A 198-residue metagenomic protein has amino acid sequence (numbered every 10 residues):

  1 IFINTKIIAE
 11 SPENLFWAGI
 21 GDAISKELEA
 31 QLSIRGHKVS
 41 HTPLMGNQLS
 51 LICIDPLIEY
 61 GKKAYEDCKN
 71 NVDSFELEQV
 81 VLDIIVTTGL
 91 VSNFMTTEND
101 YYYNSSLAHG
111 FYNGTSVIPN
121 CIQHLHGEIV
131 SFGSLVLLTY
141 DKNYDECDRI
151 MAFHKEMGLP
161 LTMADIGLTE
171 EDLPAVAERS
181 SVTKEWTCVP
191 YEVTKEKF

Functional and structural regions predicted by a protein language model:
I1-L49: A glycine/threonine-rich phosphate-anchoring loop and its flanking beta-alpha core in nucleotide/phosphate-binding
D22-E29, L82, N113, L135-V136 (+1 more regions): Generic alpha-helical structural context detector
E27, Q31-R35, A64, T87 (+2 more regions): A short secondary-structure junction motif
R35-L49, C53, L57-G61, V176-F198: C-terminal intrinsically disordered extensions
V39-A152: Active-site segments that bind and position negatively charged phosphate/pyrophosphate groups
N143-F198: C-terminal charged capping/lid subdomain of soluble metabolic enzymes
